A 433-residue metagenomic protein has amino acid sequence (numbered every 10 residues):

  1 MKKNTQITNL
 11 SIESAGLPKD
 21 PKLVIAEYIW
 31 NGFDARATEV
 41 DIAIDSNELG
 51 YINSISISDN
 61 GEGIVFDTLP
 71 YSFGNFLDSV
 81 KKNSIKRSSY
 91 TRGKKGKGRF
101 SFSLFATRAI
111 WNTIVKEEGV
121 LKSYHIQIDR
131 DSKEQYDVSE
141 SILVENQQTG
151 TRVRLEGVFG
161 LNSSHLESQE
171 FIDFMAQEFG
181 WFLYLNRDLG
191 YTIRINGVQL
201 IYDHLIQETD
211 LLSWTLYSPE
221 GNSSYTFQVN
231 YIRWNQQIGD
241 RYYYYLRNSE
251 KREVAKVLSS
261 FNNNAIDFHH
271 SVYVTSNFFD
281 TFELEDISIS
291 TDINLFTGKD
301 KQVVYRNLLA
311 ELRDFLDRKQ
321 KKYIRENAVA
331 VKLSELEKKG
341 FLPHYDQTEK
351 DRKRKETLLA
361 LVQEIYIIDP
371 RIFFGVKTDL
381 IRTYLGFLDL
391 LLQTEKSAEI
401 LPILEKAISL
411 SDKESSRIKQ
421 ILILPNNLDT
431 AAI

Functional and structural regions predicted by a protein language model:
M1-G157, N162-H165: GHKL (Bergerat-fold) ATPase N-terminal catalytic module, capturing the glycine-rich phosphate-binding loop and acidic
A15, G32, F100-S103, I142-N146 (+4 more regions): A general structural signal for short secondary-structure junctions and capping/turn motifs
D20, V24, S163-M175, D300 (+3 more regions): Short amphipathic alpha-helical segments
D41-D45, E118-K122, R187-N196, R325-E335: Short, glycine/acidic-rich hinge or "gate" loops at secondary-structure transitions that mediate conformational
V65-D67, S163-S164, D203, V254-V257 (+1 more regions): Short helix/loop capping segments that flank catalytic or ligand/cofactor-binding pockets
Q148-Y243: Glycine/threonine-rich ATP-lid/beta-loop region of ATP-binding domains
T226-N230, N235-I408, D412-S415, K419: GHKL/Bergerat-fold ATPase module
S416-I433: Long, K/E/R/D-enriched contiguous segments that form extended
